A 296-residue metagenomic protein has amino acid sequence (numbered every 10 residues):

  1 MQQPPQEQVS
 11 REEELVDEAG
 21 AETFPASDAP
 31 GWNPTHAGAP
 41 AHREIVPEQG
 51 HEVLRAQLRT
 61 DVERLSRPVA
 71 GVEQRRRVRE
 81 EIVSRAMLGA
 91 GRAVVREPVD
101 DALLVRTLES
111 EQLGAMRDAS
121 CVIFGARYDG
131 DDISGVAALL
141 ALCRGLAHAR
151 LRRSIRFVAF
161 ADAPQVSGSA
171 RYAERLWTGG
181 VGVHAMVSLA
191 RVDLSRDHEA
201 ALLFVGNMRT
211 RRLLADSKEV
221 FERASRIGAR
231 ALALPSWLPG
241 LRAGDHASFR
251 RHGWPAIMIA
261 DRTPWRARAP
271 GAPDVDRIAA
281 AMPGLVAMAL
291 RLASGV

Functional and structural regions predicted by a protein language model:
Q2-I45: A charge-rich, low-complexity, intrinsically flexible signal that marks solvent-exposed coils, linkers, repeats
V46-R77, R266-A272: N-terminal capping segment at the start of a domain
A56-L58, A102-L103, A115-D118, A149-R152 (+2 more regions): Extracellular/periplasmic catalytic domains that process cell-envelope and extracellular macromolecules
T60-L113, R117: A non-catalytic alpha/beta surface segment that caps or lines the substrate-entry region of metallo-dependent hydrolase
E63-A70, V83-R92, A141-L151, A173-T178 (+6 more regions): Sec-exported extracytoplasmic/periplasmic mature domains
L65, E97-D100, E111-G114, G125-D129 (+4 more regions): Active-site-proximal beta-strand/loop segments in catalytic clefts of secreted hydrolases
G130-R212, D216-K218, L241: Acidic/histidine-rich catalytic neighborhood of metal-dependent amide-processing enzymes
S195-V296: Active-site-adjacent substrate-binding region of metalloamidase/peptidase-like peptide-processing proteins
